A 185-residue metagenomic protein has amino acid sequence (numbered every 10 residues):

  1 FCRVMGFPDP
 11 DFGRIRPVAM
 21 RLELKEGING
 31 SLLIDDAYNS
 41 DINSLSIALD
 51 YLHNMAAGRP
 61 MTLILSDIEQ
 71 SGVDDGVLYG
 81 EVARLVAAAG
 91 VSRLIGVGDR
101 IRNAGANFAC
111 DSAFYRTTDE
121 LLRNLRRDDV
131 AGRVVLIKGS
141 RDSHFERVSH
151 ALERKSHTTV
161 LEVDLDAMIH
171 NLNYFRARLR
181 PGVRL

Functional and structural regions predicted by a protein language model:
F1-M5, A48, L52, V148: Buried hydrophobic packing segments
R3-L33: Gly/charged, well-structured mid-domain segments that form the phosphate/adenylate-handling core of ATP-dependent
G6, D35, M61-D67, G182-L185: Short beta-strands and strand-loop turn motifs
P17-M20, N29, A37-F114: Active-site beta-alpha connecting loops in nucleotide-dependent enzymes
R59-P60, S92, A131-R133, P181-V183: Short coil/turn segments at beta-strand junctions that form active-site/ligand-binding loops
D111-N124: Short acidic-hydrophobic, aromatic-tinged amphipathic segments that line or gate anion-handling sites
D129-G139: Short SAM/SAH-binding signature in class I
R133, H144-L185: A charged N-terminal "starter" segment
